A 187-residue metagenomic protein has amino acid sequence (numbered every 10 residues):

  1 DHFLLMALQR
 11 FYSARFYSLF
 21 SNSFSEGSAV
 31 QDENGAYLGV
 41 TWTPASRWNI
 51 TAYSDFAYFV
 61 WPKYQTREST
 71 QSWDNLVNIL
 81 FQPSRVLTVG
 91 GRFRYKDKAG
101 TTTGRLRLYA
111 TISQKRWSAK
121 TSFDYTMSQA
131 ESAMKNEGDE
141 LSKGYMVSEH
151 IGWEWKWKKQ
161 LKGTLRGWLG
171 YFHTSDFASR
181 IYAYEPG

Functional and structural regions predicted by a protein language model:
D1-G187: Exposed, low-structure sequence patches enriched in small/polar residues
